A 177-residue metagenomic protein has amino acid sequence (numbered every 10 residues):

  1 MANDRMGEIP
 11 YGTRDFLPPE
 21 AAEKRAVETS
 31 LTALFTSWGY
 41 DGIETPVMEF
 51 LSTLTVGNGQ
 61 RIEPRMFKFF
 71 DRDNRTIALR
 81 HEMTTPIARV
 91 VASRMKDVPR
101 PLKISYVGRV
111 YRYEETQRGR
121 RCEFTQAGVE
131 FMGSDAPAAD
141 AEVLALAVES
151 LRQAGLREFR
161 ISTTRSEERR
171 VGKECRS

Functional and structural regions predicted by a protein language model:
M1-R170: TRNA-recognition modules of translation machinery and tRNA-sensing kinases, especially anticodon-binding
G172-S177: Short "domain-exit" segments at the C-terminal end of structured domains
